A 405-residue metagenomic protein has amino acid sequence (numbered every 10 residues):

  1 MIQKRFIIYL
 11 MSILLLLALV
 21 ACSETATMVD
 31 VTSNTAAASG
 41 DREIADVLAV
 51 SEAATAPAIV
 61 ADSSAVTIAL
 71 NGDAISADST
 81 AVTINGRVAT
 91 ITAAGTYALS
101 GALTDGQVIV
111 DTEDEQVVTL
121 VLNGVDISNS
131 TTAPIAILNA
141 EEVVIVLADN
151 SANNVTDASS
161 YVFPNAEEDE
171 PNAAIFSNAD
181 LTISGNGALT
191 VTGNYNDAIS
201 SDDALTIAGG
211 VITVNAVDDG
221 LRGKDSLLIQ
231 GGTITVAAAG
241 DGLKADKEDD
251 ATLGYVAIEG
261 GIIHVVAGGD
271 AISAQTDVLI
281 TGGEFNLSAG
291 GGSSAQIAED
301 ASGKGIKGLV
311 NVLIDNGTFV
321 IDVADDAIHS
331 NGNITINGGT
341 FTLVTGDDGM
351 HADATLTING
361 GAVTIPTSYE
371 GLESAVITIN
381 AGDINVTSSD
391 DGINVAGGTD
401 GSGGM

Functional and structural regions predicted by a protein language model:
M1-L10: Bacterial N-terminal signal peptides that target proteins for export
M11-L16: Hydrophobic helical h-region of N-terminal Sec-dependent signal peptides in bacterial secretory/periplasmic proteins
L17-A21: C-terminal motif of bacterial Sec signal peptides marking the signal peptidase cleavage site
S23-A26: Bacterial signal peptide processing site
V29-A81: N-terminal low-complexity, Pro/Thr/Ser-rich intrinsically disordered segments that act as propeptides or flexible
T96-Y161: Extracellular beta-helix/beta-solenoid repeat scaffolds
P134-I135, D149-N178, A188-T190, Y195-A208 (+2 more regions): Acidic/polar low-complexity surface segments
